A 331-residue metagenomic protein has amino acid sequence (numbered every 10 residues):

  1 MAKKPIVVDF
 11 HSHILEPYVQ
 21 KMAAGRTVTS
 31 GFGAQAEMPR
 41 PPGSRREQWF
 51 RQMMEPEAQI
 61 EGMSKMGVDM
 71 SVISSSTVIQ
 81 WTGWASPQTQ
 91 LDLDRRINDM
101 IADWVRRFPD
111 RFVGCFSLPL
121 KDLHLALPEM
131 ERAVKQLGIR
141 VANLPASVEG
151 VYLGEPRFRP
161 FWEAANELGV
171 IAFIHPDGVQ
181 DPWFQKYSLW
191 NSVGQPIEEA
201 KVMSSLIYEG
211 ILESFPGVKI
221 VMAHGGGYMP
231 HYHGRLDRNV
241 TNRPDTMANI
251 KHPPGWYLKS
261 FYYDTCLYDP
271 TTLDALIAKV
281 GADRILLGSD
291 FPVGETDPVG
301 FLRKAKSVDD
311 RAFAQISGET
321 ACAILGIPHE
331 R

Functional and structural regions predicted by a protein language model:
A2-F10, P17-M70, D99-R107, P128-R132 (+5 more regions): Mid-to-C-terminal alpha-helical segments outside catalytic/metal-binding sites
K4, V105, R132-L286: Catalytic pocket-lining loop regions of alpha/beta-barrel enzymes, especially the amidohydrolase/enolase/GH5 lineages
Q20-S30, Q88-L91, M130, F158 (+1 more regions): Aromatic- and acidic-residue-enriched segments that line the glycan-binding/catalytic groove of carbohydrate-active
R40-Q52, A58-A85, F112-L118, R140-L144: Divalent metal-dependent hydrolysis catalytic cores, especially in the metallo-beta-lactamase
R45-F50, L91-D92, V193-A200: A short acidic, glycine-rich active-site loop that binds or catalyzes chemistry on phosphate/adenosine moieties
S76, L120, P176-Q180, F291-V293: Short glycine-enriched loops at secondary-structure junctions
T77-Q90, H124, Y187-S192: Surface-exposed, active-site-proximal loop segments in enzymatic domains
L91-R95, A102: Portal/gating segments that form or line small-molecule/metal binding sites
